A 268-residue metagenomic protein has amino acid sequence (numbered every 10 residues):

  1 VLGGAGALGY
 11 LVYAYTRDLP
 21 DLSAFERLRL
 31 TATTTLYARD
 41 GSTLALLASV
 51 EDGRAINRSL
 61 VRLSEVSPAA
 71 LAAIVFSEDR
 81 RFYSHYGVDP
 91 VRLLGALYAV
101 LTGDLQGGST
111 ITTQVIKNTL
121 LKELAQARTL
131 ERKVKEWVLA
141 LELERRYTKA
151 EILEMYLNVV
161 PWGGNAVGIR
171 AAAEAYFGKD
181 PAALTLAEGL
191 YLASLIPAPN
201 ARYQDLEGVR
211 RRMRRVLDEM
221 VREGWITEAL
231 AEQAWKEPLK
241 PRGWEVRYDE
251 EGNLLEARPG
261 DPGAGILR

Functional and structural regions predicted by a protein language model:
V1-Y37, R81, I266: N-terminal type II signal-anchor transmembrane helix that functions as the membrane-insertion/stop-transfer segment
L19, T43-S59, V167, A171 (+2 more regions): Short pre-catalytic segments that frame enzyme active sites
L19-S23, E51-L63, S77, W137-V138: N-terminal post-signal-peptidase region of extra-cytosolic proteins
E26-R54: Short extracytoplasmic
R27-L30, Y37-A38, E65-A69, R146-T148 (+1 more regions): Extracellular/periplasmic catalytic domains that process cell-envelope and extracellular macromolecules
L28-R29, R62-I111, V167-A172, F177 (+2 more regions): Flexible, acidic/glycine-enriched loop-and-adjacent beta/alpha segments that face the extracytoplasmic/periplasmic side
G103, G107-R268: Non-catalytic, structured segments within soluble enzyme domains
